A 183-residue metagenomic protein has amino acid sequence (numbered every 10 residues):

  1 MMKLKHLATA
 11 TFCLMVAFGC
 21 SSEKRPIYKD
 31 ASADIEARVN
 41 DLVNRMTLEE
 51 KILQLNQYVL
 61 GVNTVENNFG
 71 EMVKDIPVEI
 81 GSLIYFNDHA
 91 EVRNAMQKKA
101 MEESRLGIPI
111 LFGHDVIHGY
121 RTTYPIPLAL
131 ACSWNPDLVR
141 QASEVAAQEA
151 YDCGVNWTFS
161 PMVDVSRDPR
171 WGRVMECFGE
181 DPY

Functional and structural regions predicted by a protein language model:
M1-A8: Bacterial N-terminal signal peptides that target proteins for export
T11-L14: Short, linear, compositionally biased motifs with a strong N-terminal bias
F18-G19: C-terminal motif of bacterial Sec signal peptides marking the signal peptidase cleavage site
S22-Y183: N-terminal beta-rich core of secreted/periplasmic extracellular enzymes
